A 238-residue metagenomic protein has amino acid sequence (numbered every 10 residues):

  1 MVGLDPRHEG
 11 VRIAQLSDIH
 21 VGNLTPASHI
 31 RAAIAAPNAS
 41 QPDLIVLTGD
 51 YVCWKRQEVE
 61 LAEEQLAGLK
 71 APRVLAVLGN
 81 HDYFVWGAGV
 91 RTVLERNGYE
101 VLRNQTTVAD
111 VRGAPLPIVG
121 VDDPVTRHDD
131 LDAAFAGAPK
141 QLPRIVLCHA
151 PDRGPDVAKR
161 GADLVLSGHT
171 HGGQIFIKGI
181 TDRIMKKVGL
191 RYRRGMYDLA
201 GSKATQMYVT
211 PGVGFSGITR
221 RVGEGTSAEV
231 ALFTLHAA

Functional and structural regions predicted by a protein language model:
L4-A238: Soluble catalytic domains of enzymes that build or remodel membrane lipids, polysaccharides, and related
